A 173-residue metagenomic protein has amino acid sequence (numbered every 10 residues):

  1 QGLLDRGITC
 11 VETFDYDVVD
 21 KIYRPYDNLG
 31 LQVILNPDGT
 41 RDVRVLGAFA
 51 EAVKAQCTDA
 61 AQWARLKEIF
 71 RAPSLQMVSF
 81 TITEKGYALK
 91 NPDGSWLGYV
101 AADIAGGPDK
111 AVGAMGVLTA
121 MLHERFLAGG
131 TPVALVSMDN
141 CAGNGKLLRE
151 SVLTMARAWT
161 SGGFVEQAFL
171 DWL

Functional and structural regions predicted by a protein language model:
G2-L173: Conserved small-residue
